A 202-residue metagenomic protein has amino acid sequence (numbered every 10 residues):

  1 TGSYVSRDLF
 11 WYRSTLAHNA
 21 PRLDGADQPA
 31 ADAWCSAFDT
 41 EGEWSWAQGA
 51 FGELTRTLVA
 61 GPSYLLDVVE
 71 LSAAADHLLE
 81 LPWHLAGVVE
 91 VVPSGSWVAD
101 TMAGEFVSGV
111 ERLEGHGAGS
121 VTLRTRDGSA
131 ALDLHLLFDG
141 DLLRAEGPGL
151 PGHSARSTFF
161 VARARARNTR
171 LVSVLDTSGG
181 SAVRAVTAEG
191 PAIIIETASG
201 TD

Functional and structural regions predicted by a protein language model:
S3-D202: CBM-like, beta-strand-rich accessory domains located in the C-terminal region of large, secreted polysaccharide-active
